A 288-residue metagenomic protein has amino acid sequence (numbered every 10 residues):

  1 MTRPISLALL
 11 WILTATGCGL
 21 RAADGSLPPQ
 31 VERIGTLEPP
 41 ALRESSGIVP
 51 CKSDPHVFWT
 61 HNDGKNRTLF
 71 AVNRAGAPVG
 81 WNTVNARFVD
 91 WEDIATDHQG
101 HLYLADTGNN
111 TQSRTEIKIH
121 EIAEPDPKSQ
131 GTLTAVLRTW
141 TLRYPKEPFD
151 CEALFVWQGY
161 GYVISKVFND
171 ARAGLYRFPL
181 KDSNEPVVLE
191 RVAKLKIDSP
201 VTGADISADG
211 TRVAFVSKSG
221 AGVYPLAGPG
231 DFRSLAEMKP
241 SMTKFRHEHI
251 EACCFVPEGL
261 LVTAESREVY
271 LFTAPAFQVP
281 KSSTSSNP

Functional and structural regions predicted by a protein language model:
M1, L13-A15, S283: Intrinsically disordered/low-complexity terminal segments and short unstructured peptides
M1-P4, I48: Positively charged n-region of N-terminal signal peptides that target proteins for export
S6-G17: Bacterial N-terminal signal peptides
L20-P288: Sequence/structural signature of beta-propeller domains
